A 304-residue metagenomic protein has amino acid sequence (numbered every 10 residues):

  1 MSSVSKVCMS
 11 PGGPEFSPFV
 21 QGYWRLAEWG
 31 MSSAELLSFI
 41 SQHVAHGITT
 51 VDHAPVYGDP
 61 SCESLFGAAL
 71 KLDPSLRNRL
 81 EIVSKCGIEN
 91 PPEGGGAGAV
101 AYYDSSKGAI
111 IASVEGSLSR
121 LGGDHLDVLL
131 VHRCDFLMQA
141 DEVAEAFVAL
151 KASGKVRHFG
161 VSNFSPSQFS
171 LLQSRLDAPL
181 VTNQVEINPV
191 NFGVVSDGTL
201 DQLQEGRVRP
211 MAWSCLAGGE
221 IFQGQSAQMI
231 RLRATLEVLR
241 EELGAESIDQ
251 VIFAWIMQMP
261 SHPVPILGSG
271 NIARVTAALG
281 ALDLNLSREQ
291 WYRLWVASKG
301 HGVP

Functional and structural regions predicted by a protein language model:
M1-E81, V303: N-terminal binding-site loop/beta-alpha segment at the start of enzyme catalytic domains that lines or forms
S10-E15, A45, A69-E81, L118-G122 (+3 more regions): Acidic (Asp/Glu)-rich catalytic clusters
G30-H43, Y103-L121, F169-S170, V195: Short, acidic/polar
I48, G123-L126, V156: A structural motif
N78-P91, E186-I187: A short, structured active-site edge motif that brings together acidic residues
N90-D104: Surface-exposed, active-site-proximal loop segments in enzymatic domains
L118-L137: Active-site groove signature of glycoside hydrolases
C134-P304: Beta/alpha (TIM)-barrel catalytic core signal, keyed to glycine-rich beta->alpha loops juxtaposed to Asp/Glu that bind
